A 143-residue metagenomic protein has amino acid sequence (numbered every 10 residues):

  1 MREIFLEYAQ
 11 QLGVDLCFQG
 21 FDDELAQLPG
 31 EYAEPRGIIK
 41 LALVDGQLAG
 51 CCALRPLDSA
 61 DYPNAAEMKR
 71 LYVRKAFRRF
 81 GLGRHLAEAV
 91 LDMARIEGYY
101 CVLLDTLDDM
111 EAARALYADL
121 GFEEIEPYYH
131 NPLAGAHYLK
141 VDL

Functional and structural regions predicted by a protein language model:
R2-K75, A87-A89, M93, E126-H130 (+1 more regions): Acetyl-CoA-dependent GNAT
G46, G81, G98: Conserved G/P- and acidic residue-centered "switch" motifs that form tight phosphate/ATP-binding loops in soluble
R74-F80, D108-D109: Active-site acidic-Proline motif in GNAT/NAT acetyltransferases
R78-R79, R95, C101-V102: A generic structural signal for short
F80, R84, E88: Residues forming the Rossmann-fold NAD(P)(H) cofactor-binding site
Y100-L120, E124-L143: C-terminal "cap" of GNAT-fold acetyltransferases
